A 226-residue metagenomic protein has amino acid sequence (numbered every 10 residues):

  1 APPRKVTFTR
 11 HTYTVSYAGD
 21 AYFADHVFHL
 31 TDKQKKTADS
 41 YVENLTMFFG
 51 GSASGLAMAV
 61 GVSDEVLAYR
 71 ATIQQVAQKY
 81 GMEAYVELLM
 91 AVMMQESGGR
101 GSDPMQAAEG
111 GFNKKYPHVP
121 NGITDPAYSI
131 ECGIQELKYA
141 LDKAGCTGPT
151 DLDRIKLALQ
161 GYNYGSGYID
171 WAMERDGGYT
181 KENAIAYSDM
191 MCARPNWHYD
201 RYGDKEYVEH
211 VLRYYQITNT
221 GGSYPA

Functional and structural regions predicted by a protein language model:
A1: Conserved beta-strand/loop element in small beta-rich adapter and peptidoglycan-binding domains
K5-S16: Serine/threonine-rich low-complexity intrinsically disordered regions
K5-V6, A107, S129: A generic alpha-helix propensity feature with a strong bias for hydrophobic helices
D20-A24, H29-S54, A59-L67, Y80 (+3 more regions): Non-catalytic cell-wall polysaccharide-engagement segments
G51, T72-I73, A77, E87-P120 (+3 more regions): Cell-wall polysaccharide-cleaving catalytic domain and substrate-binding groove, primarily in peptidoglycan/chitin
D64, E83-A84, R100: A short, structural motif
M82-L89, I155: Membrane-interface starts of transmembrane alpha-helices
